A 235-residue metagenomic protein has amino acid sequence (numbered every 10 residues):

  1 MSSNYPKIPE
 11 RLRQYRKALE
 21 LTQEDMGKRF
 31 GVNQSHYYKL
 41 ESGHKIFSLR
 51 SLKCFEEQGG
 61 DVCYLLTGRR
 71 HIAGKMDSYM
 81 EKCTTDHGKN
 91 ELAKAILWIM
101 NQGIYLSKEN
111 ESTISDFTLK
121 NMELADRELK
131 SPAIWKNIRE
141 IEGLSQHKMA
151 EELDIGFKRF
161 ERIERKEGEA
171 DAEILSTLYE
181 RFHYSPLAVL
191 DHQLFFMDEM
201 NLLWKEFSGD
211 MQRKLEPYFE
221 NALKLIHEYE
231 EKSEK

Functional and structural regions predicted by a protein language model:
P6, K17-A18, I46, L129 (+2 more regions): Short amphipathic helical patch at the helix-1/turn junction of helix-turn-helix
E10-R29, T84-N90, I104-L106, A133-E152: Short basic helix-loop element that most often maps to the first helix and adjoining turn of HTH DNA-binding modules
L12, Q23-G27, Y37-L40, L65 (+4 more regions): Conserved hydrophobic/aromatic packing and binding residues within compact polymer-binding modules
T22, N33-H36, S48, D61 (+4 more regions): Short coil turns linking two alpha-helices in DNA-binding domains
K28-F47, D154-A170: Recognition helix of helix-turn-helix/homeodomain-like DNA-binding domains that insert into the DNA major groove
N33, H44, G59, R69-I72 (+4 more regions): The DNA-recognition helices of helix-turn-helix-type DNA-binding domains
S48-L66, D171-A188: DNA major-groove recognition helix of helix-turn-helix/homeodomain DNA-binding modules
A73-L129, N137, P186, L190-K235: Interfacial/linker helices and their anchor residues that mediate assembly or domain coupling
